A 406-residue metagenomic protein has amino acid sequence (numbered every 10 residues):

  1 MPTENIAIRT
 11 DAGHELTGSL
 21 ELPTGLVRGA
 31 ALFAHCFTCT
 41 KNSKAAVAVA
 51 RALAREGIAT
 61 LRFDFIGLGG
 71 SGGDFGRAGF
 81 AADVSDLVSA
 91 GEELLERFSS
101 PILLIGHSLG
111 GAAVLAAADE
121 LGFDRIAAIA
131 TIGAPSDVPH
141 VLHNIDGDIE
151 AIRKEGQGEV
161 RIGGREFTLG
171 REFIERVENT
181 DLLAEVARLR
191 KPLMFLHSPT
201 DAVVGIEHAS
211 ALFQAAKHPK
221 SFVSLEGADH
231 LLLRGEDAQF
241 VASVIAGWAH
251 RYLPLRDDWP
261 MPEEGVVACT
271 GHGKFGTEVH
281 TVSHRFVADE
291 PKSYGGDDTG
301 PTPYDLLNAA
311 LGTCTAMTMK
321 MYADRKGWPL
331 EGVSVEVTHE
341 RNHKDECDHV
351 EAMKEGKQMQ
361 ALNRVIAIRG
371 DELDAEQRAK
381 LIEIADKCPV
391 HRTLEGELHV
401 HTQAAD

Functional and structural regions predicted by a protein language model:
M1-L26: N-terminal cap/lid segment of alpha/beta-hydrolase-fold proteins
F37-A50, E207: The serine-hydrolase catalytic nucleophile loop
K41-N42, G69-S99: Catalytic nucleophile-loop/oxyanion-hole region of alpha/beta-hydrolase and closely related hydrolase-like folds
A50-G72: Conserved alpha/beta-hydrolase
A90-D148: Primarily recognizes the serine-hydrolase "nucleophile elbow" in alpha/beta-hydrolase and SGNH/GDSL folds
L189, F195-H197, D201: Short beta-strand/loop motif that positions the catalytic acidic residue of the alpha/beta-hydrolase fold
A228-F240: Catalytic histidine-centered segment of alpha/beta-hydrolase-like enzymes
D237-A309, M317-D406: Extended beta-strand/beta-hairpin segments
